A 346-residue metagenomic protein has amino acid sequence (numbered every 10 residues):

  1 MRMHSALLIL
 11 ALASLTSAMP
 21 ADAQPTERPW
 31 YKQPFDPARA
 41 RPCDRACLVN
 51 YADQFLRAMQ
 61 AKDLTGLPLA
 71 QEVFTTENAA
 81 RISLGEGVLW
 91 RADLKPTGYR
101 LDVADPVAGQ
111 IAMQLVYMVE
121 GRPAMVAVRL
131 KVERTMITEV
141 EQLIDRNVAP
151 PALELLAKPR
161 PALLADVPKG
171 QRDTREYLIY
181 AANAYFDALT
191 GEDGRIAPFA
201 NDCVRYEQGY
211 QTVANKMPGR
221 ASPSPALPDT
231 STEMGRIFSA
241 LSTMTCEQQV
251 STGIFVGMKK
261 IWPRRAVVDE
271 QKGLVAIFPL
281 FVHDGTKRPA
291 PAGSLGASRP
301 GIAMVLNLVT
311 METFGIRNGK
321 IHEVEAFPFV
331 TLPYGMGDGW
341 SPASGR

Functional and structural regions predicted by a protein language model:
M1-S5: Positively charged n-region of N-terminal signal peptides that target proteins for export
A6-S17: Bacterial N-terminal signal peptides
P20-R346: C-terminal and inter-domain tail/linker signature
